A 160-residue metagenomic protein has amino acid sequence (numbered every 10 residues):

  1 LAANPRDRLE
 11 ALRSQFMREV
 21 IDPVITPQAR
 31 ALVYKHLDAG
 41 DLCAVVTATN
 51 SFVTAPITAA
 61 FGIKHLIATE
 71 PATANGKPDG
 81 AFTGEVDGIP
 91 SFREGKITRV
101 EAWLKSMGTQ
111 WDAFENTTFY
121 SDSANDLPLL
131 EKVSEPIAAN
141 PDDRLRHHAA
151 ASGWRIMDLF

Functional and structural regions predicted by a protein language model:
L1: Helix-loop "lid/cap" segments that line or gate small-molecule binding pockets
R6-S14, R18-F160: C-terminal cap/substrate-recognition subdomain and adjoining C-terminal extension of metal-dependent phosphatase-like
